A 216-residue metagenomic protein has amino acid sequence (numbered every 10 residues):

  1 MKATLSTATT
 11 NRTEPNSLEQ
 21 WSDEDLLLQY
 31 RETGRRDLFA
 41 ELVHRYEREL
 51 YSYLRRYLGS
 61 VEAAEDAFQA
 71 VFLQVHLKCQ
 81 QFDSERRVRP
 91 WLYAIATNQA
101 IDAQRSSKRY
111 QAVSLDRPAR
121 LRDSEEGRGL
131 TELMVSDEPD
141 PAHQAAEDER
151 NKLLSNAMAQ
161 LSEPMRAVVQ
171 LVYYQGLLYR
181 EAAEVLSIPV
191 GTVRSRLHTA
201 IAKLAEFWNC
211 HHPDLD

Functional and structural regions predicted by a protein language model:
M1-E49, R56, V135, N156-A159 (+2 more regions): N-terminal module of bacterial RNA polymerase sigma factors
K2-N11, A112-D116, R128-L133, E147 (+6 more regions): C-terminal edge and immediately downstream basic/flexible tail or linker adjoining helix-turn-helix-like DNA-binding
L26, V43, Y51, V61-K78: Conserved RNAP core-binding helix
R31-E32, R56-S60, A70-R87, S106-S107 (+1 more regions): Sigma70-family region 2
S52, D66-L73, R86-N98: Structural recognition of an alpha-helix C-terminal capping motif at a helix-to-coil junction
S60, L178, I188-T192: Helix-turn-helix DNA-binding motif, specifically the short coil turn and the N-cap/start of the second
Q80-S84, A94-L115, L121-S124, E147 (+3 more regions): Arg/Lys-rich amphipathic alpha helix in sigma70-family domain 2
V168-V172: A short pre-motif secondary-structure segment
